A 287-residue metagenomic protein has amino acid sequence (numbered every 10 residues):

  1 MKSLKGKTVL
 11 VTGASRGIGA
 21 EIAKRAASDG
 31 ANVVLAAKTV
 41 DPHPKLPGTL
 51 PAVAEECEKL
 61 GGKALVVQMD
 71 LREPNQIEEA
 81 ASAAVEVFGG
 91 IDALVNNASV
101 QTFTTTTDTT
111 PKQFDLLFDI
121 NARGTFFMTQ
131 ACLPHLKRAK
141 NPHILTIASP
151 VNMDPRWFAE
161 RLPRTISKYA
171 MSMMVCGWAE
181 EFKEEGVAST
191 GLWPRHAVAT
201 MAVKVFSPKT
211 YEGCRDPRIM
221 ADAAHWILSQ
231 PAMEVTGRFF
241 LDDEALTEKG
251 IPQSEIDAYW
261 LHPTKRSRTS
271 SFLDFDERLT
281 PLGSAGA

Functional and structural regions predicted by a protein language model:
K7, G62-K63, G90-I91, L136-P150 (+2 more regions): Active-site loop of short-chain dehydrogenase/reductase
T8, S15-R16: Conserved glycine-rich cofactor-binding loop
D29-A52: Conserved glycine-rich Rossmann-like NAD(P)H-binding loop of the short-chain dehydrogenase/reductase
G48, Q68-A80, P111: The beta1-alpha1 cofactor-binding region of Rossmann-like NAD(H)/NADP(H)-dependent oxidoreductases
T105-T106, T110-D115: Substrate-binding pocket helix/loop in short-chain dehydrogenase/reductase
K137-R138, P142-E184, W193-V198, K204: Catalytic loop of short-chain dehydrogenase/reductase
G191-L192, P208-A287: C-terminal helical subdomain
